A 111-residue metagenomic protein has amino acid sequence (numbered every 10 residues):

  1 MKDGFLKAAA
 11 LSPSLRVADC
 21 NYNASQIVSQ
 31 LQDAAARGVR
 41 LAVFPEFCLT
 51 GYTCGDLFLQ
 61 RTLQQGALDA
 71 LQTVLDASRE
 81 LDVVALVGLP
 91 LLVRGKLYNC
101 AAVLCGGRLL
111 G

Functional and structural regions predicted by a protein language model:
M1-G111: Hydrophobic structural segments
